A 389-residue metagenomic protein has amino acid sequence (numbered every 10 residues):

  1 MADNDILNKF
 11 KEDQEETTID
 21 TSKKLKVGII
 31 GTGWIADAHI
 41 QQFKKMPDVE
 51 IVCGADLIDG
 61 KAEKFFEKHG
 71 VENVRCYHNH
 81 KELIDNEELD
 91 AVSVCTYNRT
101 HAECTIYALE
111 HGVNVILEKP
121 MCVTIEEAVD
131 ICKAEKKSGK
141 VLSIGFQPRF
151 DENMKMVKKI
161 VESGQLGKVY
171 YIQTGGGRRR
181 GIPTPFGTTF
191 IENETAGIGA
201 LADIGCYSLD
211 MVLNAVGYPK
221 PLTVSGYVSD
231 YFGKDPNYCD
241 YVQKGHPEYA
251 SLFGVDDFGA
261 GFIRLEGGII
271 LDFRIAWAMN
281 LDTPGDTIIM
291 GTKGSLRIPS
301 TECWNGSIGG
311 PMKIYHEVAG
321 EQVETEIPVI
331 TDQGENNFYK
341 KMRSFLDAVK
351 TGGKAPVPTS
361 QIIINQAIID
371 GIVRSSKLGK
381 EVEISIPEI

Functional and structural regions predicted by a protein language model:
A2, I84-N86, A91, Y97-N98 (+2 more regions): Beta-strand-loop-alpha-helix segment that lines the small-molecule cofactor/substrate pocket of alpha/beta enzymes
A2-G70: N-terminal Rossmann-like dinucleotide-binding module
A2-T21, D210-S307, K340-K354, D370-G371 (+1 more regions): Contiguous beta-strand/loop segments that form the cofactor/metal-binding neighborhood of enzyme cores
S22, K140, G167-Y171, I191 (+1 more regions): C-terminal capping/lid region of NAD(P)-dependent oxidoreductase domains
E50-C53, T325-I330, D347-N365: Glycine- and charged-residue-rich phosphate/anionic-cofactor binding loop of Rossmann-like
N73-H80: Conserved SAM-binding strand-loop segment of SAM-dependent methyltransferases
H78, L117, L142-I144, Q173 (+2 more regions): Hydrophobic residues in well-ordered beta-strands that form the structural core
P148-S251, G379: Predominantly a Rossmann-like dinucleotide-binding segment in NAD(P)-dependent oxidoreductases
